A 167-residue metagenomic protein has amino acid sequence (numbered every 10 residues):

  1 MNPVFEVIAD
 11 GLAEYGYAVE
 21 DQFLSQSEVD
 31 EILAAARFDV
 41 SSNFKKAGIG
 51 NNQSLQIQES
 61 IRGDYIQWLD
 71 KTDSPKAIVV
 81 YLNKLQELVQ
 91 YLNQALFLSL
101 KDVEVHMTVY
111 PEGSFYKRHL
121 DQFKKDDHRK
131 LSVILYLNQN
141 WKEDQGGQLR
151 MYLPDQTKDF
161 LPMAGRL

Functional and structural regions predicted by a protein language model:
N2-Y91: Non-heme Fe(II)/2-oxoglutarate
D64-Y65, L69-L167: Catalytic core of non-heme Fe(II) oxygenases with the double-stranded beta-helix
